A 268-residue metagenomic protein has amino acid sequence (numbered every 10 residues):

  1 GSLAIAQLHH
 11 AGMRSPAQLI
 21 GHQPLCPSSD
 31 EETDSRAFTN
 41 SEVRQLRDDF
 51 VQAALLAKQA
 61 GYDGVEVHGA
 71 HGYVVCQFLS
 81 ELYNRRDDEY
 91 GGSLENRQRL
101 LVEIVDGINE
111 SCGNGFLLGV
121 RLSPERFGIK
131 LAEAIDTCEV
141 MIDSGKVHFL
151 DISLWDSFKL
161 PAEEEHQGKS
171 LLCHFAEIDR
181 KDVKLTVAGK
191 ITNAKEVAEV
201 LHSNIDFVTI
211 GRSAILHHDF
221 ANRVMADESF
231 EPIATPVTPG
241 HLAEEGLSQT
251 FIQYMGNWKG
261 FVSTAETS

Functional and structural regions predicted by a protein language model:
G1-S268: Flavin-dependent oxidoreductase catalytic cores
